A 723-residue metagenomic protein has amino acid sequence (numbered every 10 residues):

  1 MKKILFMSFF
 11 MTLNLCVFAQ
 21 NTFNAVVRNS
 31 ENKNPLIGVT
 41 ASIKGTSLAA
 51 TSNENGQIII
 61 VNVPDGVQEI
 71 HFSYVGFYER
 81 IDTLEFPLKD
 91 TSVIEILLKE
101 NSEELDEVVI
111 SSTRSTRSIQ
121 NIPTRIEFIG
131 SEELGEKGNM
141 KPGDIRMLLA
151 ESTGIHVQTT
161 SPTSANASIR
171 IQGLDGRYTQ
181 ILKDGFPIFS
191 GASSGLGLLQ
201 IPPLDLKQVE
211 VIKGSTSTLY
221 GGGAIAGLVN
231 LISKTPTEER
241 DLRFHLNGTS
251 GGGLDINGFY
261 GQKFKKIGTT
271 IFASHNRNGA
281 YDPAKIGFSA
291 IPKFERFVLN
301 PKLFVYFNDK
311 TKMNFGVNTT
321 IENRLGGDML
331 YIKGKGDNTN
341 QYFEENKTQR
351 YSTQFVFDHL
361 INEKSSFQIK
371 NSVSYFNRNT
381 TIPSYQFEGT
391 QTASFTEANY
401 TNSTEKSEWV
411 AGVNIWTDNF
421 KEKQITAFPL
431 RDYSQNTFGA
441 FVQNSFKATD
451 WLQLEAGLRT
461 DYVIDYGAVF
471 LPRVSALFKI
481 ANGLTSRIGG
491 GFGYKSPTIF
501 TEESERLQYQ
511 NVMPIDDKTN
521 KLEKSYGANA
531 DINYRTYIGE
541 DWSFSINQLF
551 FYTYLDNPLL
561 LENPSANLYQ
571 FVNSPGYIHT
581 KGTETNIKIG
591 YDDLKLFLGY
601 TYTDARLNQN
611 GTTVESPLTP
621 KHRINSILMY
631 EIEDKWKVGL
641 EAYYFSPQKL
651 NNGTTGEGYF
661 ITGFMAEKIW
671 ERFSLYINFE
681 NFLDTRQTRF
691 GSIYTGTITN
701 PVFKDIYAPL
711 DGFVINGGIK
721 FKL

Functional and structural regions predicted by a protein language model:
R28-N32, V39-K44, H71-Y78, P87-E136 (+1 more regions): Short, acidic, small-residue-rich periplasmic hinge/interaction motif at the N-terminus of Gram-negative outer-membrane
I59-V61, E136, S168-R170, F186-K213 (+2 more regions): Short acidic/polar hinge/loop motifs at secondary-structure boundaries that mediate gating or recognition
S92-L97, I145-L148, A165-R170, L182 (+5 more regions): N-terminal periplasmic accessory domains that precede and gate Gram-negative outer-membrane beta-barrel machines
K266-I267, S366-T380, K479, R487 (+3 more regions): Membrane-embedded beta-barrel scaffold of Gram-negative outer-membrane proteins
N278-F297, F304-F367, V373-Q391: Flexible loop and strand-edge segments within Gram-negative outer membrane beta-barrel domains
Y331-G334, N419, R431, I464-V469 (+5 more regions): Surface-exposed extracellular loop regions of Gram-negative outer-membrane beta-barrel proteins, predominantly
K447-D450, S545-L555, N573-L650, K720-K722: Gram-negative outer-membrane beta-barrel transporters
D556-N557, K668-L723: C-terminal beta-signal and adjacent terminal beta-strands/loops of Gram-negative outer-membrane beta-barrel proteins
